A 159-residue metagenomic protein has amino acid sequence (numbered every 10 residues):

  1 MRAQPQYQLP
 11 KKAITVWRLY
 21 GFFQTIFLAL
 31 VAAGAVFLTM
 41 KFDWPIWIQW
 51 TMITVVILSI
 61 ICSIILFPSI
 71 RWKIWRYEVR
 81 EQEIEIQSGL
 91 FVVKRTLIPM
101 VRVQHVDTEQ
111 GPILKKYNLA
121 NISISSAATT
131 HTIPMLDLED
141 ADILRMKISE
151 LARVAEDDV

Functional and structural regions predicted by a protein language model:
M1-M100, H105-V159: N-terminal basic, Ser/Thr-rich segments that initiate or prime the first beta/alpha elements at protein or domain
